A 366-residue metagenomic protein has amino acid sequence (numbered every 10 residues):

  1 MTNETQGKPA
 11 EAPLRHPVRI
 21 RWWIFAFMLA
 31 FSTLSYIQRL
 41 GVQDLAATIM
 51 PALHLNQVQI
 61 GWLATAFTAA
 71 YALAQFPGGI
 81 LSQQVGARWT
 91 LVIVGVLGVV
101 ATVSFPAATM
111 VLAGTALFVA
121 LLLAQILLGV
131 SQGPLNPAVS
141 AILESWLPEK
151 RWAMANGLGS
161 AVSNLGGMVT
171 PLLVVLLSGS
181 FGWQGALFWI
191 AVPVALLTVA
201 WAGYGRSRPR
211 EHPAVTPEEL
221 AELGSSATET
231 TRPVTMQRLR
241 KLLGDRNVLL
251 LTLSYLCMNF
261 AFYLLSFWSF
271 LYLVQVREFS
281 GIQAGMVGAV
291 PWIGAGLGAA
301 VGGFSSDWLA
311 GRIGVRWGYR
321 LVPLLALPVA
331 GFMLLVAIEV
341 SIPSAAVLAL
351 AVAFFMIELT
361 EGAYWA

Functional and structural regions predicted by a protein language model:
M1-I37: Cytosolic juxtamembrane N-terminal segment immediately preceding the first transmembrane helix of multi-pass
W23-Q57, L265-F270: Extracytoplasmic
L40, T68-F76, G133, G167-M168 (+1 more regions): Residue-level signature of mid-helix packing/kink "hotspots" within the transmembrane helices of 12-pass Major
V42-A47, L243-G302, I357-W365: Extracytoplasmic gate region of multi-pass secondary transporters
V96-G114, L325-S341: C-terminal ends and interior cores of transmembrane alpha-helices in multi-pass membrane transporters/permeases
A124-N164: Cytoplasmic helix-loop-helix junction between adjacent transmembrane helices in 12-TM secondary transporters
G159-H212: Helix-loop-helix hairpin linking two adjacent transmembrane segments in secondary transporters
R316-Y364: C-terminal transmembrane helical hairpin of 12-TM major facilitator-type secondary transporters
